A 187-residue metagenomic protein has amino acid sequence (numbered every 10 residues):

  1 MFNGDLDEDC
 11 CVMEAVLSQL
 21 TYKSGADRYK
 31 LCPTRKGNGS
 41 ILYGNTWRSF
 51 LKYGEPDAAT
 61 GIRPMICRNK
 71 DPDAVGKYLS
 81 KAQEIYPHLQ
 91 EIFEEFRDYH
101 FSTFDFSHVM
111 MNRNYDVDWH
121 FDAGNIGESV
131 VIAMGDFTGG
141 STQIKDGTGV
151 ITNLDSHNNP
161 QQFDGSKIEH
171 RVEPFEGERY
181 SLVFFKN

Functional and structural regions predicted by a protein language model:
M1-Q161, S166-N187: Fe(II)/2-oxoglutarate oxygenase catalytic core
